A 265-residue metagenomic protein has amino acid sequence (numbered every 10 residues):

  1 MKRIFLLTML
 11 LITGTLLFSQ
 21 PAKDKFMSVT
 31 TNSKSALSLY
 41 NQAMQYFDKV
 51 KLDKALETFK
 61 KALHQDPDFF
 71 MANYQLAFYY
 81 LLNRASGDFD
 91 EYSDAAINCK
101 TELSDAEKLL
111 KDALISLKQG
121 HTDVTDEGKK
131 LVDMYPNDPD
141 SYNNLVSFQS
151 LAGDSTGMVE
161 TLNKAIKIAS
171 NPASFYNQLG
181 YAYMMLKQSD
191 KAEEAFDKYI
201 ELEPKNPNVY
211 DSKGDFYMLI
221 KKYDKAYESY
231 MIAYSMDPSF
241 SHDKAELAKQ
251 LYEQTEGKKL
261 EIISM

Functional and structural regions predicted by a protein language model:
N32-K61, Q65, K108-K130, M134-L151: Alpha-helical segment of the N-proximal tetratricopeptide repeat
S33-K34, P67, T101, P136-N137 (+3 more regions): Short coil turns that delineate tetratricopeptide repeat
A36-L37, F70-M71, S104-A106, P139-D140 (+4 more regions): Helix-start (N-cap) detector for alpha-helical repeat units in TPR-like alpha-solenoids, especially tetratricopeptide
M44, F78, L114, S147 (+3 more regions): Residue-level recognition of tetratricopeptide repeat
D48-K49, L82, K118-Q119, L151-A152 (+3 more regions): Register position in tetratricopeptide repeats
K61-A62, A95-C99, K130-L131, K164-A165 (+2 more regions): Canonical positions in the second alpha-helix
Q75, L109, N144, Q178 (+2 more regions): Canonical tetratricopeptide repeat
